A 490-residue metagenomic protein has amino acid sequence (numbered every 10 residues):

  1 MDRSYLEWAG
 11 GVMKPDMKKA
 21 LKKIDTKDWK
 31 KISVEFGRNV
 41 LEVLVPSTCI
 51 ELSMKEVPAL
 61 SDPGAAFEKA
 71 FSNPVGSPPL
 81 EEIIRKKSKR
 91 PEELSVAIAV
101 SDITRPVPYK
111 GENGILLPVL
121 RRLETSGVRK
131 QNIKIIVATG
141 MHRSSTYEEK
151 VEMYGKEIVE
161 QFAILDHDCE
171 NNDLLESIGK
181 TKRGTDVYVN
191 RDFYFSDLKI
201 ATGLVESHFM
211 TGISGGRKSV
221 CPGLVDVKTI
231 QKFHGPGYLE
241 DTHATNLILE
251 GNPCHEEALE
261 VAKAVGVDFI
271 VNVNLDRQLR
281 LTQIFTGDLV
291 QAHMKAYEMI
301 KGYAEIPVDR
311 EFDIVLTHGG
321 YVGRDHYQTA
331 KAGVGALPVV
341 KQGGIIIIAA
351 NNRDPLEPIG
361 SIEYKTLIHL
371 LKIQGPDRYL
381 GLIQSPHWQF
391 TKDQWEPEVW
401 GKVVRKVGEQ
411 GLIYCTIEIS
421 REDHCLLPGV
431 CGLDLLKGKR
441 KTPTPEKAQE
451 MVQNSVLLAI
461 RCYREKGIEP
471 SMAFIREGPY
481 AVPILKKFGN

Functional and structural regions predicted by a protein language model:
D2-L52, G64, F71, K89 (+1 more regions): Extended hydrophobic packing segments that form well-structured cores
L80-R143, L316, T329-E357, E363 (+1 more regions): N-terminal active-site beta-alpha-beta segment that forms phosphate/nucleotide-binding and substrate-recognition loops
A97-A99, I200-T202, D313-H318, I347 (+1 more regions): Structural motif
R143-S214: An acidic, phosphate/nucleotide-engaging active-site surface
K182-L249, A258: Divalent-metal (Mg2+/Mn2+/Ca2+)-assisted nucleotide/phosphate chemistry catalytic cores
P236-D276, K372-I419: Polyanion-binding loop/helix "lid" in catalytic or ligand-binding cores
A244-V322: Membrane-embedded hairpin module used as a gating/binding unit in multi-pass transport and secretion proteins
R324-Y414: C-terminal catalytic subdomain
